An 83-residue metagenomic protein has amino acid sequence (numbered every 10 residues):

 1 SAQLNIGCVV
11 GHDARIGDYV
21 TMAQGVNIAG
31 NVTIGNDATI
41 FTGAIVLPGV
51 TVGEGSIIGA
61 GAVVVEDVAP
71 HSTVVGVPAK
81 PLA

Functional and structural regions predicted by a protein language model:
A2-V75, A79-L82: Structural signal for interior beta-strand "rungs" in well-ordered beta-sheet cores of soluble enzyme domains
